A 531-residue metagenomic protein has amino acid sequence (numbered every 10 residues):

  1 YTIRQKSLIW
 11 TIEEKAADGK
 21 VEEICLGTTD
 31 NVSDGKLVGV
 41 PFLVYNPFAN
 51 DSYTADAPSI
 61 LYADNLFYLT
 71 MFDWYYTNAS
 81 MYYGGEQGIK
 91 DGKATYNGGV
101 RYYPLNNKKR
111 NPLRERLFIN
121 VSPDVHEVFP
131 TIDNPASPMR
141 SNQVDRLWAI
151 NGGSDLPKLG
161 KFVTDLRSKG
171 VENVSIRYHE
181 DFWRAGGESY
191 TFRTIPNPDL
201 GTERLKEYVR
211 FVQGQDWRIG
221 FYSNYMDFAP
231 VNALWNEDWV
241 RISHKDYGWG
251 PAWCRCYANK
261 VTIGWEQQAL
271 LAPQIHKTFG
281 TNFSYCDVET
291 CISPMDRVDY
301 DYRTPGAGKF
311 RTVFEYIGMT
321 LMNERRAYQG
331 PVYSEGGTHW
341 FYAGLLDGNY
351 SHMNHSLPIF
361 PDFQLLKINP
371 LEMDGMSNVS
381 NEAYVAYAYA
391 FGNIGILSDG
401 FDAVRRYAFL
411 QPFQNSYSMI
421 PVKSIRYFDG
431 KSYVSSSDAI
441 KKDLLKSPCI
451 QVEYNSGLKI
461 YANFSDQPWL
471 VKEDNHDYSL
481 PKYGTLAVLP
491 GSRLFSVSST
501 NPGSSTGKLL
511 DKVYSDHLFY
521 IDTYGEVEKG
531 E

Functional and structural regions predicted by a protein language model:
Y1-D181, N197-D199, F211, Q215-R218 (+3 more regions): Carbohydrate-recognition beta-sandwich/jelly-roll modules in extracellular/periplasmic carbohydrate-active proteins
I3, E14-A16, T28, E180-F182 (+4 more regions): Short, flexible loop/turn elements at secondary-structure junctions
R4, A17-G19, T202-K206, N232-A233 (+3 more regions): Short, structured coil/loop segments at alpha-helix boundaries
K20-E22, D34, G186, A229-V231 (+2 more regions): Short acidic, gly/pro-rich beta-turn/loop elements at beta-sheet edges and active-site/ligand-binding grooves
E22, A79-S80, G84-G88, G92-R110 (+3 more regions): Active-site-proximal substrate-binding groove within the catalytic cores of carbohydrate-active enzymes
P41-L43, E188, R193, L234-D238 (+3 more regions): General N-terminal targeting signals
N134-A269, F279-F283, C291-M295, Y300: Aromatic-lined carbohydrate-binding/catalytic grooves of carbohydrate-active enzymes
